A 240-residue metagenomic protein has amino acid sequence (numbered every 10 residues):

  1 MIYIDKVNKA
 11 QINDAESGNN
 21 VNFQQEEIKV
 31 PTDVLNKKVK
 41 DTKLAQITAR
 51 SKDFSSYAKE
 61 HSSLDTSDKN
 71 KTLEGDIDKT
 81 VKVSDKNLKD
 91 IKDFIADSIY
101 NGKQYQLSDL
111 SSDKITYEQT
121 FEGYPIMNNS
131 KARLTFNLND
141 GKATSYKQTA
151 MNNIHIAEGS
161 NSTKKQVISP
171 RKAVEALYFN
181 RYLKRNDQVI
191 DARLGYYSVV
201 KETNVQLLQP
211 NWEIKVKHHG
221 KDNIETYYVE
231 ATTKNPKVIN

Functional and structural regions predicted by a protein language model:
M1-P125: Preferential activation on post-signal-peptide N-terminal prodomains/segments of secreted or lumenal proteins
Q24, P31, S67, N137-N139 (+2 more regions): A structural detector for beta-sheet-dominated domains
H61, H155, H218-H219: Histidine (H) residue identity feature
K89-I99, I115-R193: Long, charged/polar, surface-exposed segments that mediate recognition or autoinhibition
L110-S112, N137-A143, L208-Q209, A231-N235: Short, solvent-exposed coil/turn segments at beta-strand boundaries
K114, K131, L207-N211: A general secondary-structure signal for short beta-strands and their flanking turns/coil in non-transmembrane regions
K165-N240: Extracytoplasmic/luminal low-complexity segments enriched in Pro/Gly and acidic/polar residues that act as flexible
